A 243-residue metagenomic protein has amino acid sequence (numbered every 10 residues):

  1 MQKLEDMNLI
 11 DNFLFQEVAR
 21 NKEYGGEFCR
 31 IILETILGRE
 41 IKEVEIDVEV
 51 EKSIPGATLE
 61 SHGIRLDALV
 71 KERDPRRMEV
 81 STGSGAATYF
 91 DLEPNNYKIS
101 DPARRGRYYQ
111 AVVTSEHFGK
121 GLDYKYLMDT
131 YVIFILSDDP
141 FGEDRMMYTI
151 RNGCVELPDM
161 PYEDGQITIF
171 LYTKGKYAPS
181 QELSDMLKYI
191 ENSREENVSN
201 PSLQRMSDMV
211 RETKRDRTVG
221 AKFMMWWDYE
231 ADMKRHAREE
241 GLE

Functional and structural regions predicted by a protein language model:
M1-D6, F13, L69-A86, F90-N95 (+1 more regions): Short, charged alpha-helical interaction segments and adjacent helix-coil junctions
M1-I167, Y177-P179, H236: Accessory alpha/beta interaction modules
